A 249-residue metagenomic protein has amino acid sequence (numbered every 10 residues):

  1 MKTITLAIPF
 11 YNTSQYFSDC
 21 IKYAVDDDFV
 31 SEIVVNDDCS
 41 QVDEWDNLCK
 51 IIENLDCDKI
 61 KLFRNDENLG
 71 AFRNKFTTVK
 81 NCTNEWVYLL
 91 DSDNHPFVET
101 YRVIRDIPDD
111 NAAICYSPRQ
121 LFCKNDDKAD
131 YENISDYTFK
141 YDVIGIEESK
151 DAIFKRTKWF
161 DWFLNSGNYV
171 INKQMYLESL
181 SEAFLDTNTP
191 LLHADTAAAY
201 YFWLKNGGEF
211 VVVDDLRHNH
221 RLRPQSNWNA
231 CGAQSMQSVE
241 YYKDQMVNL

Functional and structural regions predicted by a protein language model:
M1-S235: Nucleotide-sugar donor-binding/catalytic module of glycosyltransferases that assemble extracellular/cell-envelope
M236-L249: Active-site-adjacent helix/loop segment of glycosyltransferases that harbors family-specific signature motifs
